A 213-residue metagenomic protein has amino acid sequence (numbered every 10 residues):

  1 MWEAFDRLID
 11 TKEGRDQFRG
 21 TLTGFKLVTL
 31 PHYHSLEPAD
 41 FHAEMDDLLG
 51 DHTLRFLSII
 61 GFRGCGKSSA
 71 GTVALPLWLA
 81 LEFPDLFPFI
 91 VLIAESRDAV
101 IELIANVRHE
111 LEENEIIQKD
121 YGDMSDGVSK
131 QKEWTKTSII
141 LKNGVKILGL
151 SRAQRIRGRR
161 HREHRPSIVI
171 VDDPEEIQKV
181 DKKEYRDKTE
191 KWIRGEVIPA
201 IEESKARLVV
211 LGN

Functional and structural regions predicted by a protein language model:
M1-N213: Short, flexible loop motifs at catalytic/binding sites
